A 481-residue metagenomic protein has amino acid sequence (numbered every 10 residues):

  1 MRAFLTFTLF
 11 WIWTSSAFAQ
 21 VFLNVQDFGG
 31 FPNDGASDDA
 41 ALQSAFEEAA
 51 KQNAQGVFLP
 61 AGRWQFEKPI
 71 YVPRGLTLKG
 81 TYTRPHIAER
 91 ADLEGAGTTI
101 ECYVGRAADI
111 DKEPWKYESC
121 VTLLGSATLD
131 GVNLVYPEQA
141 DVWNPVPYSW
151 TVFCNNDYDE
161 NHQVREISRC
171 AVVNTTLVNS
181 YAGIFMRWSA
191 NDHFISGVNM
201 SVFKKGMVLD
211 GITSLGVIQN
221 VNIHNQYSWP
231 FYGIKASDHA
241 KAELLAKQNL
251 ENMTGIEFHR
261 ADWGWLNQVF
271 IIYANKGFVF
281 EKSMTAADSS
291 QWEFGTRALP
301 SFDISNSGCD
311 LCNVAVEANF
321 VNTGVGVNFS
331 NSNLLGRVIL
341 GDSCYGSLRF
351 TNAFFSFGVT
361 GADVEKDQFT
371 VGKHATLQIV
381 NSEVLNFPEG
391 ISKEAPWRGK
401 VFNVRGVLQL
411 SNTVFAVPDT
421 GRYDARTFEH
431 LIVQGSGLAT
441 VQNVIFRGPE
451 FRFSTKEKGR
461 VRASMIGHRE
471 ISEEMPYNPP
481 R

Functional and structural regions predicted by a protein language model:
M1-F4: Positively charged n-region of N-terminal signal peptides that target proteins for export
T14-S15: N-terminal signal peptide c-region/cleavage motif recognized by signal peptidases
V25-P60, Y71: Acidic Gly/Asp/Thr-rich repetitive segments characteristic of extracellular carbohydrate-active and adhesion proteins
Q43-K51, W64-K79, R84-G131, V135-S168 (+4 more regions): Extracellular beta-strand-rich solenoid/capping regions of secreted or surface-exposed proteins that bind or remodel
A54-Q55, E67-P69, I87-R90, E138-P145 (+14 more regions): Short glycine/acidic-rich loop motifs that flank beta-strands on beta-rich extracellular proteins
P60, E67, P73, K79-T81 (+35 more regions): Feature marks extracellular polysaccharide-active and adherence modules
T128-L250: Right-handed parallel beta-helix
L431-R481: Leucine-rich solenoid repeat scaffolds
